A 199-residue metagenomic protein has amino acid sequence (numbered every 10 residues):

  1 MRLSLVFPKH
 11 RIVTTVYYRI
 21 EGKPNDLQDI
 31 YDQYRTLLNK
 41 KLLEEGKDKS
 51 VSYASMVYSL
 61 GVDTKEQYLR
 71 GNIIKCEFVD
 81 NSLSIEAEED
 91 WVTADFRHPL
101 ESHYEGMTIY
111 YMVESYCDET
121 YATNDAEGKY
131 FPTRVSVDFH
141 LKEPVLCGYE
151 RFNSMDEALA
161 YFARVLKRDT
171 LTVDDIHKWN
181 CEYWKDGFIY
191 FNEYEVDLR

Functional and structural regions predicted by a protein language model:
M1-R199: Intrinsic low-complexity, intrinsically disordered or marginally ordered coil/linker segments
